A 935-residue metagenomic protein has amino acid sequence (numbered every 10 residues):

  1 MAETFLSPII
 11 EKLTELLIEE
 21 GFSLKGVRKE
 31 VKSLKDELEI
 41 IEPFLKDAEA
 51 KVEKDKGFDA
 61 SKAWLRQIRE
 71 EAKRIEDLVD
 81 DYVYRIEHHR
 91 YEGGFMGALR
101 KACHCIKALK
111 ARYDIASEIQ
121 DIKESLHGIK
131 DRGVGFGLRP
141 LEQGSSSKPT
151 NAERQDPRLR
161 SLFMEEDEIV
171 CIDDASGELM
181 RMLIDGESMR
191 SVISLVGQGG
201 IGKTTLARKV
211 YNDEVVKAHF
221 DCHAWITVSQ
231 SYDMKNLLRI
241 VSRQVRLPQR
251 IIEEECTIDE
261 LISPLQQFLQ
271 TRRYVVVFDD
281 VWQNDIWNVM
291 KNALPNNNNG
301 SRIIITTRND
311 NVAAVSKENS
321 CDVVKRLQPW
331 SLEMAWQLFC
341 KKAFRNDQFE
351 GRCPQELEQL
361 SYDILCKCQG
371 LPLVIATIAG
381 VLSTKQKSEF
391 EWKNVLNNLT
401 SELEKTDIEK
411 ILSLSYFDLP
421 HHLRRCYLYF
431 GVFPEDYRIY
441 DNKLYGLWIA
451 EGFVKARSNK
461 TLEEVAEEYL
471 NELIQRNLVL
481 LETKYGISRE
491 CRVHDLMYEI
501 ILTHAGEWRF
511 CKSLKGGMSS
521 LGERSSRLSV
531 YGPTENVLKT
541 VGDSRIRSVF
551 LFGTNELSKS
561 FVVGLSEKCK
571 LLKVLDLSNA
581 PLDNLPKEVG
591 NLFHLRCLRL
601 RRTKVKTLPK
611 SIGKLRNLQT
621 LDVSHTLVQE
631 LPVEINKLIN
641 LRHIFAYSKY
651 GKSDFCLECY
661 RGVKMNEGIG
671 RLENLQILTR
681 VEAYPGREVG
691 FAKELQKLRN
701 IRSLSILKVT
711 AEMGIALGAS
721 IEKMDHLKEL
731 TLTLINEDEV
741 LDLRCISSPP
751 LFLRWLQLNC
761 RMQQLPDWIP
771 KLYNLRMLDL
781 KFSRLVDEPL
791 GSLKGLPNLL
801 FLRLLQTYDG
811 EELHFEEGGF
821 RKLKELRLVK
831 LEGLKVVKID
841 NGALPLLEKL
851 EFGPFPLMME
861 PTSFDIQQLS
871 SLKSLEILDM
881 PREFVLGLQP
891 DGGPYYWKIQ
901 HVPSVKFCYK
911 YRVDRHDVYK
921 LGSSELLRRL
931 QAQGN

Functional and structural regions predicted by a protein language model:
M1-A60, C105, W336-F339: N-terminal amphipathic alpha-helical segments
G21, E42-D55, V241-E255, N299-S301 (+6 more regions): Non-catalytic, charged helical/coil tracts that couple and regulate nucleotide-powered enzyme cores
K32, L38, M96-Q198, T205-R208 (+12 more regions): Regulatory and partner-binding modules of innate immune sensors/adaptors
L45, V52, D59, F163 (+15 more regions): Leucine-rich repeat
E71, L78, Y84-G93, K101 (+12 more regions): Surface-exposed helical/coil interface segments that assemble multiprotein signaling complexes
S125-I201, T205-D221, S229-Q230, I240 (+9 more regions): N-terminal flanking helix/linker immediately upstream of nucleotide/cofactor-binding cores
R272-V275, N298-I304: Loop/turn-to-beta-strand initiation segments
